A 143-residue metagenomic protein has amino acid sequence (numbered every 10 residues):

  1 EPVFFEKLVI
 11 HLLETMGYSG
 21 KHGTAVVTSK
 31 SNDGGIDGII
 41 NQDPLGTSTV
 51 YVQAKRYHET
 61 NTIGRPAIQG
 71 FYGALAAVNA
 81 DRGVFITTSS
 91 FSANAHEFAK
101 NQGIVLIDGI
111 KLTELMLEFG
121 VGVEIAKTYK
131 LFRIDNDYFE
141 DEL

Functional and structural regions predicted by a protein language model:
E1-L143: Mixed-charge (Asp/Glu-Lys/Arg
